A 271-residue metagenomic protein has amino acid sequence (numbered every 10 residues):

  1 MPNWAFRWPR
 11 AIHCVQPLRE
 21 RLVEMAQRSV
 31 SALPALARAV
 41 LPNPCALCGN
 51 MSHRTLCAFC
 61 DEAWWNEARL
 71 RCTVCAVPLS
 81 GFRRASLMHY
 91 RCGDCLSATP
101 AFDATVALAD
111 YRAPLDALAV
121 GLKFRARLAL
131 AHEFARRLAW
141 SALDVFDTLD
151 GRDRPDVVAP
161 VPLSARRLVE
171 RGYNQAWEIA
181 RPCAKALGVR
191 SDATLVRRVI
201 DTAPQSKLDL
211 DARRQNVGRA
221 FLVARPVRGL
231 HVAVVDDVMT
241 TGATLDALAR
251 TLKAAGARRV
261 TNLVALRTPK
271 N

Functional and structural regions predicted by a protein language model:
M1-D236, T240-N271: Glycine-rich phosphate/pyrophosphate-handling loop used in enzymes and phosphotransfer proteins
